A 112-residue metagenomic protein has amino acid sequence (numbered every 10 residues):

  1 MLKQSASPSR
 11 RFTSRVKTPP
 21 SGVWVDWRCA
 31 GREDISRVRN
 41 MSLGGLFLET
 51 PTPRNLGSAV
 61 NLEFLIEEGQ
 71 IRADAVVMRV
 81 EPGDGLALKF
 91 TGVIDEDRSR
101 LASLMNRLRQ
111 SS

Functional and structural regions predicted by a protein language model:
M1-L43, A102-S112: N-terminal helix initiation/capping motif
G22-R28, G57-Q70: Short conserved beta-strand and strand-loop elements enriched in small hydrophobics with frequent Asp/Gly
A30, L43, P53-N55, E67-G69 (+1 more regions): Short strand-connecting beta-turns/loops that link adjacent beta-strands
S36, A73-M78: Short beta-strand-centered aromatic/proline hotspots
N40, V77-V80, G92: A residue-level detector for short acidic-glycine micro-motifs
L46-T50, G83-G92: Short, solvent-exposed secondary-structure boundary/capping segments
R54-L56, R79, I94-D95: Short, surface-exposed beta-strand-loop junctions and turns on beta-sheet-rich folds
S58-A59, E63-I66, R98-R109: Extended Gly/Ser/Thr-rich low-complexity repeat segments, especially those forming or decorating extracellular
